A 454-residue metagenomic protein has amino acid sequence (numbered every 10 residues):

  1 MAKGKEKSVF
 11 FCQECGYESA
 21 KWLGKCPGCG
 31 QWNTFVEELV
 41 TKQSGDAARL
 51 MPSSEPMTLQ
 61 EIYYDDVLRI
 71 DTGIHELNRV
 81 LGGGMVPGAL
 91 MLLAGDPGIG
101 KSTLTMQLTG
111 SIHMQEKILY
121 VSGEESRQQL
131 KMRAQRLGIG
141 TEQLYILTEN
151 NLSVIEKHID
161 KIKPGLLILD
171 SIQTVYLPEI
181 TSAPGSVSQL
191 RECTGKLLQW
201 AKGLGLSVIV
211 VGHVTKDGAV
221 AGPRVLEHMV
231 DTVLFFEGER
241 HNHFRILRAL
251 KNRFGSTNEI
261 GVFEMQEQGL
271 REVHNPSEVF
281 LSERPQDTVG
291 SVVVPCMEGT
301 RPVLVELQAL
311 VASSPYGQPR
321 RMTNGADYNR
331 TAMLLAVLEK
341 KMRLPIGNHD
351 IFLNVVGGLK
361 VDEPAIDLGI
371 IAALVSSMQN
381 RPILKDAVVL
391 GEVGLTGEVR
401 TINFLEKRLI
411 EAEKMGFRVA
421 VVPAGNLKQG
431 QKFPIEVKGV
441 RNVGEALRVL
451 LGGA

Functional and structural regions predicted by a protein language model:
K3-E14, E18-R79, V86-L92, I99-G110 (+5 more regions): Peripheral, non-AAA+ core regions of ATP-driven protein-machinery
D96, G123: P-loop (Walker A) phosphate-binding loop of NTP-binding proteins
I118-S122: Conserved RecA-like ASCE P-loop NTPase motor core of nucleic-acid helicases/translocases
R127: Divalent metal-dependent catalytic cores for phosphoryl transfer on phosphate-bearing substrates
L147: Conserved SAM-binding strand-loop segment of SAM-dependent methyltransferases
